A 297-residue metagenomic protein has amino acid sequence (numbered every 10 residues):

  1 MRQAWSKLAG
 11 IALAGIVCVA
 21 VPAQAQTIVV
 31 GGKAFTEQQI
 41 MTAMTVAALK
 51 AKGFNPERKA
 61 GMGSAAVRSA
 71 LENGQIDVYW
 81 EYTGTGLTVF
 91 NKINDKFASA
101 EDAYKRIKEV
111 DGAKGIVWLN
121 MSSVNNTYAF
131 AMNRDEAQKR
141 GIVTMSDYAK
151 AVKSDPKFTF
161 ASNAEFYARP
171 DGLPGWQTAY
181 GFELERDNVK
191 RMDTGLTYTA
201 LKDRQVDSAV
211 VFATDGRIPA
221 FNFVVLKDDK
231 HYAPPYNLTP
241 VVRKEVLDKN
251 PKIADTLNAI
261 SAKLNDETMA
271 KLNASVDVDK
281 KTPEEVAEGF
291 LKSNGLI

Functional and structural regions predicted by a protein language model:
M1-A12: Bacterial N-terminal signal peptides that target proteins for export
V19-A25: Sec/Tat signal peptide C-region and signal peptidase I cleavage site
T27-E57, S123-D193, T197-T199, K281-E284: Bilobed "Venus flytrap"/periplasmic-binding protein-like clamshell domains and structurally analogous long
E37, Y167-A179, P251-I297: An extracytoplasmic/periplasmic, membrane-proximal ligand-sensing/linker region
A60-S64, G74-L87, A103, N163 (+4 more regions): Beta->alpha turn/N-cap motifs
L71-E72, A200-K202: Hydrophobic residues within well-ordered alpha-helices
F90-L119, Q205, R217-H231: Ligand-binding "clamshell"
Y128-Q138, N237-N250: A bilobed periplasmic-binding-protein/Venus flytrap-type ligand-binding module shared by bacterial periplasmic
